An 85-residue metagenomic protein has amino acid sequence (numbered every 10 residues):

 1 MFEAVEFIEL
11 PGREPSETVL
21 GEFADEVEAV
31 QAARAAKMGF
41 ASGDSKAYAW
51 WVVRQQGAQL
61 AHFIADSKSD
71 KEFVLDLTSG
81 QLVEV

Functional and structural regions predicted by a protein language model:
M1, A24-E28, Q55-A58: Short, solvent-exposed coil/turn segments at beta-strand boundaries
M1-E9: A short beta-strand micro-motif
E3, A29, Q81-V83: N-terminal processing/targeting junctions
L10-P15, F23-W51: A short, charged, amphipathic alpha-helix used as a generic interaction element across diverse proteins
R13-V19, A58-H62: Surface-exposed loop/edge segments in extracytoplasmic proteins
G21-F23, A65: Short beta-strand-to-loop capping motifs
A35-V85: Short, mixed-charge low-complexity intrinsically disordered segments
